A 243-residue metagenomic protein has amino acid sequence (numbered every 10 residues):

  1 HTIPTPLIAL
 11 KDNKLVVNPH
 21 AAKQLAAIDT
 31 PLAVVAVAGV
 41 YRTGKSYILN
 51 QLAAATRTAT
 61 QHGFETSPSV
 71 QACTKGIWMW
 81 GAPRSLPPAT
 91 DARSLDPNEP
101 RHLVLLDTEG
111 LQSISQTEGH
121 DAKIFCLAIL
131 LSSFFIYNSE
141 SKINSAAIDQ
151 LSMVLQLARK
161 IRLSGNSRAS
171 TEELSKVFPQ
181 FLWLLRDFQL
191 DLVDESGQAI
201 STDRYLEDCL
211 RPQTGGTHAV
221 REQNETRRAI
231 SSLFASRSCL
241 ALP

Functional and structural regions predicted by a protein language model:
H1-P243: Conserved GTPase G-domain substructure that encodes guanine base recognition and part of the catalytic core, centered
